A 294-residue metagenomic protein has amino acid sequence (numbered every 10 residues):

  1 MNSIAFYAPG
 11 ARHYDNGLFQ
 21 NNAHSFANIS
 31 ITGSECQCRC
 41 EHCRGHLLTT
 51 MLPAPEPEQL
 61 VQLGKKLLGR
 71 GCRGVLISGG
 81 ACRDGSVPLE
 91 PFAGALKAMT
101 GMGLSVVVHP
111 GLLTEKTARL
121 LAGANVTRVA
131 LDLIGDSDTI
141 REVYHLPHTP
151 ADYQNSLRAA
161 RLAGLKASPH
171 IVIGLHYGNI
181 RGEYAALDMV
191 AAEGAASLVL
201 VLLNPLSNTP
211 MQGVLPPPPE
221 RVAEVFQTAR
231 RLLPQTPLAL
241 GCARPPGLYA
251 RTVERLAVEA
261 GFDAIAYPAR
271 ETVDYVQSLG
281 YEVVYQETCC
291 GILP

Functional and structural regions predicted by a protein language model:
M1-F6, A11-H13, V61, Y184 (+1 more regions): Auxiliary Fe-S-binding modules of radical SAM enzymes
M1-Q37, E41-M51: N-terminal [4Fe-4S]-dependent radical SAM core
F26-I29, V75, V106-V108, V129-L131 (+4 more regions): Hydrophobic faces of well-ordered beta-strands that scaffold small-molecule active sites in alpha/beta enzyme cores
C40, I77, A257: Conserved, mostly hydrophobic/aromatic
G45-E58, L67-E90, M99-T117, L121-Q154 (+2 more regions): Core AdoMet radical
G80-C82, H109-L113, I134-D136, H170-H176 (+3 more regions): Active-site beta-loop-alpha junctions enriched in small/polar residues
G85-P110, T149-P169, G213-L238: Alpha-helix-loop-beta-strand connector modules within alpha/beta enzyme cores
H109-L112, P147-H148, V172-D188, L248: Active-site glycine- and acidic-residue-rich loops that bind and position anionic ligands or nucleotide-like cofactors
